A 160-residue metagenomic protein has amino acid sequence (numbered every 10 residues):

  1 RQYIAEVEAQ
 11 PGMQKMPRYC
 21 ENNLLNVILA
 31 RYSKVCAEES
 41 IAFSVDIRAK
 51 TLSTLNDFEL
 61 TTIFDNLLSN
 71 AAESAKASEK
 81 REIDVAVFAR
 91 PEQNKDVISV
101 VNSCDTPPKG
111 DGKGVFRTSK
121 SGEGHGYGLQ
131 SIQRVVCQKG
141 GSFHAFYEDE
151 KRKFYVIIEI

Functional and structural regions predicted by a protein language model:
Q2-A9, E21-E39: Short beta-to-alpha transition helix within the HATPase_c
P17, F43-I63: Conserved short strand/loop->alpha-helix "switch" segment adjacent to the catalytic nucleotide/phosphoryl-transfer site
D57-K80: Conserved ATP-binding N-box helix of the HATPase_c
E82-N94: Short beta-strand/loop element within the Bergerat-fold HATPase_c
K95-G126: Glycine-rich/acidic phosphate-handling loop/turn and adjacent ATP-lid/helix of nucleotide-binding kinase/ATPase domains
G128-Q133: Short alpha-helical Gxxx[C/S/T] motif in the catalytic ATP-binding
G140-E150: Glycine-rich ATP-binding loops of the HATPase_c
